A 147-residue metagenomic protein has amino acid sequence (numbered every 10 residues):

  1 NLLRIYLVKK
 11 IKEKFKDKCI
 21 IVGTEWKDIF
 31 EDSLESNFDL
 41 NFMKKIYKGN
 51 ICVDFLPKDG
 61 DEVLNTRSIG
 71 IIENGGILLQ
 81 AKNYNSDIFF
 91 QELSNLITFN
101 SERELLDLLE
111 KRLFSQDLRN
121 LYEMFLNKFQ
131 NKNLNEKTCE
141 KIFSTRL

Functional and structural regions predicted by a protein language model:
N1-T66, I77-S86: Nucleotide-sugar donor-binding catalytic core of glycosyltransferases
L7, R67, L108, M124-F125: Short, hydrophobic/aromatic alpha-helical segments in well-folded domains
G70-I72: Short alpha-helix at the nucleotide-sugar/activated-sugar donor binding site of glycosyltransferases and closely
G75-I77, F99, L118-Y122: Compact recognition or signaling/catalytic modules
I88-L96, N100: Acidic, glycine-centered active-site loop in nucleotide-sugar glycosyltransferases
N100-D117: C-terminal "capping" alpha-helix adjacent to the active site of nucleotide-linked donor transferases in cell-envelope
L113-L147: A charged, aromatic-enriched C-terminal amphipathic alpha-helix characteristic of glycosyltransferases across folds
